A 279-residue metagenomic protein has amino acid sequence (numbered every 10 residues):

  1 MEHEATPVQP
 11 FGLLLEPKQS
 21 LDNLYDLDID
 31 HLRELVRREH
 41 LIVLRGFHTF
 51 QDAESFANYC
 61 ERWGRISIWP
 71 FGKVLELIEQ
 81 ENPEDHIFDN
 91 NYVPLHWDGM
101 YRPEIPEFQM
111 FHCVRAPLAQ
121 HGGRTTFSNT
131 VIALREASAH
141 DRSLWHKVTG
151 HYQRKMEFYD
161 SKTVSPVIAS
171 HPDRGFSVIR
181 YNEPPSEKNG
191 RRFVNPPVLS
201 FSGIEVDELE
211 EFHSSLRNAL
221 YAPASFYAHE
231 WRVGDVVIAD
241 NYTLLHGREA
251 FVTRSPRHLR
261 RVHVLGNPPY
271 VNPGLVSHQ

Functional and structural regions predicted by a protein language model:
M1-N23, R37, V74-V233, I238 (+1 more regions): Active-site environment of non-heme Fe oxygenases that use a 2-His-1-carboxylate facial triad
L27-F47: Acidic, contiguous internal or C-terminal segments within carbohydrate-active enzymes that form a structured patch used
F50-Q51: A short aromatic-anchored loop/beta-hairpin motif
R62-F71: Beta-solenoid repeat scaffold
